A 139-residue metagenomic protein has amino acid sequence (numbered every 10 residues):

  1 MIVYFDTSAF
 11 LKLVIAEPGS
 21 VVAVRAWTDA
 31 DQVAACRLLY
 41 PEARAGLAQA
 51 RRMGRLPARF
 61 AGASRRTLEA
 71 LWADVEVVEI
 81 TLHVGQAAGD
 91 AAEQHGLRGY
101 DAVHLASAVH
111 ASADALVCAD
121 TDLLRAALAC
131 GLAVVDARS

Functional and structural regions predicted by a protein language model:
M1, A30-V33, D74-E76, H110-A115: Short active-site oxyanion
M1-L39, A50, G54-A63, C130-L132 (+1 more regions): Short, well-structured N-terminal submotif of metal-dependent ribonuclease cores
I2, L105-S139: Acidic, PIN/NYN-like endoribonuclease modules and their adjacent C-terminal/linker elements
A9-F10, L39, V84, H104 (+1 more regions): Alpha-helix capping/helix-boundary segments
R25, A58-F60, T67-A70, I80 (+3 more regions): Anionic, Ser/Thr-rich low-complexity intrinsically disordered regions
A34-A35, E79, G99, C118: Short beta-strand scaffold positions
L39, A63-Q94: Acidic catalytic patch
